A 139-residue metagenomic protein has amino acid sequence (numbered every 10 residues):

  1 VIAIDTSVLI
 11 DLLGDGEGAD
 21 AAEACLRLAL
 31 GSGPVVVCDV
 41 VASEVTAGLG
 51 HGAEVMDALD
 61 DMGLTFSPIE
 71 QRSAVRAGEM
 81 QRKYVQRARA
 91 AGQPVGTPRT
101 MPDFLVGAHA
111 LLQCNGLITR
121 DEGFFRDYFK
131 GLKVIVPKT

Functional and structural regions predicted by a protein language model:
V1, G107-T139: Acidic, PIN/NYN-like endoribonuclease modules and their adjacent C-terminal/linker elements
V1-V37, T46-D61, F129: Short, well-structured N-terminal submotif of metal-dependent ribonuclease cores
I4-D5, V37-C38, R99-T100, D121 (+1 more regions): Histidine- and aromatic-rich ligand-binding microenvironments
L9-I10, A42, A74, F125: A generic structural signal for short hydrophobic patches within well-formed alpha-helices
V40, G50, I69-R72: Short beta->alpha linker loops
G52-M56, Y84-Q86, V134-K138: Short, hinge-like loop/turn segments at secondary-structure boundaries
T65-G116, R120-E122: Active-site neighborhoods of divalent-metal-dependent phosphate/nucleic-acid chemistry enzymes
